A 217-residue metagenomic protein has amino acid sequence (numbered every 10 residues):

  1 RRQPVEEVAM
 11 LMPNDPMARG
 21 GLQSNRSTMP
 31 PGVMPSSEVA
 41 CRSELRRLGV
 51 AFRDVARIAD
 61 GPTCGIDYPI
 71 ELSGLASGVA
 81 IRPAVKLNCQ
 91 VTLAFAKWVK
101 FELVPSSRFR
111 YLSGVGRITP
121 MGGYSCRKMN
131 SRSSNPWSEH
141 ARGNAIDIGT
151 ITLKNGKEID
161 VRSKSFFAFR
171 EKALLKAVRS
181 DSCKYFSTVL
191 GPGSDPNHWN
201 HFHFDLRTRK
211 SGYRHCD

Functional and structural regions predicted by a protein language model:
R1-S43, R47, H201: Compositionally biased, proline/threonine/alanine/serine-rich low-complexity intrinsically disordered stretches
R2, G61, L93, V104-F109 (+2 more regions): Catalytic cores and adjacent binding grooves of peptidoglycan-active enzymes
A9-A18, Y68-V79, G149-T150: Short, compositionally biased low-complexity segments
N14-M17, P83-K97, N144-T152: Short N-terminal helix-initiation segments at or just after the protein's N-terminus
T28-I118: Active-site acidic/histidine clusters and adjacent loop/turn architecture that either coordinate catalytic ions
S77, G123, R209: Residues that form or immediately flank small-molecule/cofactor binding pockets and catalytic motifs
M121-R127: Generic short beta-strand segments
K128-S134: Active-site metal-binding core of divalent-cation-utilizing nuclease and nuclease-like domains
